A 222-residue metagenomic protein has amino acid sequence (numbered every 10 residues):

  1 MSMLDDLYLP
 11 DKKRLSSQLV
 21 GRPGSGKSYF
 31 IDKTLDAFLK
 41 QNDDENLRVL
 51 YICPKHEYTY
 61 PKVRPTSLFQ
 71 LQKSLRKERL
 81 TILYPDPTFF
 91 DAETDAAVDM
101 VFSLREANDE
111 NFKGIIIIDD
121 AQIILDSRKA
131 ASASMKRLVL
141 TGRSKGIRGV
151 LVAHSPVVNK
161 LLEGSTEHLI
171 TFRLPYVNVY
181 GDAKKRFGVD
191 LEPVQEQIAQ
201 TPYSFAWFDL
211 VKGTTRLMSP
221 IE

Functional and structural regions predicted by a protein language model:
M1-K12: Pre-Walker A adenine-sensing motif
D11-S17, L47, E78-R79: Pre-Walker A (Motif I) flank of P-loop NTPase domains
S17-D36, A92-V189: Conserved P-loop NTPase motor cores
G24-F69: Walker A/P-loop NTP-binding active-site region of P-loop NTPases, recognizing the glycine-rich GxxxxGKT/S
E45-L47, E78, K145-I147, G164-H168 (+1 more regions): Short glycine-/polar-rich loops that comprise or flank the Walker A/P-loop and associated switch/sensor motifs
E57-V63, K73-R76, N159-G164: Short loop/helix-cap segments at secondary-structure boundaries that form the rim of catalytic
Q72-D95: Conserved P-loop NTPase mechanochemical-coupling segment
G181-E222: Phosphate-binding and hydrolysis-coupling loops of NTP-dependent motor/remodeling domains
